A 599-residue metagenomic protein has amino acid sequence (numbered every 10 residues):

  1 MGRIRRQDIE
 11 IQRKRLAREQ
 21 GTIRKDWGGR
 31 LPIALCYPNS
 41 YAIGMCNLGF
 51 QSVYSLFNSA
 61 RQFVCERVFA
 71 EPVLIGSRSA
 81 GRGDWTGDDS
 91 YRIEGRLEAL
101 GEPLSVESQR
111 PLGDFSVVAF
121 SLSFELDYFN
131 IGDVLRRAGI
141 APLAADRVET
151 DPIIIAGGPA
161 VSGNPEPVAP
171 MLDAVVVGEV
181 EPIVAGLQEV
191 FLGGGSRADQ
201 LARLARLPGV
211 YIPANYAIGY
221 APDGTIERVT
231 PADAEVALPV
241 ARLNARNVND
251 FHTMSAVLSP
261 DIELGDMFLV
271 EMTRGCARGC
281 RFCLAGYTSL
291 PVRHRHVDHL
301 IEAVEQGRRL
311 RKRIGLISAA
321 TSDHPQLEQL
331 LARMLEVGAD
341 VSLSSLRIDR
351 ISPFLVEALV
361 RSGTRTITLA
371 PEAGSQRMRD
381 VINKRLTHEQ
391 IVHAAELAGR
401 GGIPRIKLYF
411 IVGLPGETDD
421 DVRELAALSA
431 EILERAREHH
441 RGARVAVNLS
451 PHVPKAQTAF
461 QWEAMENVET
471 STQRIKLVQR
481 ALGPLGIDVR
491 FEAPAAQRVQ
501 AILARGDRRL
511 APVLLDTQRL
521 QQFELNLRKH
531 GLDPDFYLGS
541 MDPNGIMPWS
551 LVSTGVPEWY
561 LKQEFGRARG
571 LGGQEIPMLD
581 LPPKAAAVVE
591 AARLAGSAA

Functional and structural regions predicted by a protein language model:
M1-K25, G29, I33-L35, I475 (+1 more regions): Radical SAM enzyme core and accessory elements
R5-A34, Y41-A42, P213, G219-L269 (+1 more regions): N-terminal [4Fe-4S]-dependent radical SAM core
L35-C36, L126, E302-K407, I411-A446 (+2 more regions): Conserved SAM/AdoMet-binding glycine-rich loop
L35-N39, F57, S255-R281, R365 (+1 more regions): N-terminal pre-triad scaffold of radical SAM enzymes
R61-L74: A short beta-strand-loop structural module common to alpha/beta enzyme folds
E71-S77, G81-D89, R96-A232, A456-D507 (+1 more regions): Glycine-rich beta-alpha loop elements in corrinoid/cobalamin-binding modules across cobalamin-dependent enzymes
C276, C280-C283, P577, K584: Short cysteine clusters
F282-H299: Iron-sulfur (Fe-S) cluster-binding segments and ferredoxin-like electron-carrier domains, especially [2Fe-2S]
